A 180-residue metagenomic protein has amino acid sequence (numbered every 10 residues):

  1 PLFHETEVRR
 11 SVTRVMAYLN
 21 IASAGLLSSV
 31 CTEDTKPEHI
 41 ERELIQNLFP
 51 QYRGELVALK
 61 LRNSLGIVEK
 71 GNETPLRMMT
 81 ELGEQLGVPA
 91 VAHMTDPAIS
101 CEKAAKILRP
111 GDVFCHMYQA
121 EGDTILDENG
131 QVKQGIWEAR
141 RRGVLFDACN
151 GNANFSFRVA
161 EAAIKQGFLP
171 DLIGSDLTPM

Functional and structural regions predicted by a protein language model:
P1-S64: Divalent-metal coordination cores built from histidine and acidic residues
L2-F3, L27-E33, G71-E73, C101-A105 (+2 more regions): Short acidic, glycine/serine/threonine-rich loops at helix termini
F3-E5, Q46, M79-T80, A105 (+2 more regions): Short amphipathic alpha-helical segments and helix-helix/interface helices
R9-T13, Q85-L86, G167: Short helix-capping segments at alpha-helix termini
R14-M16, L56-K60, P89-V91, D112-V113 (+3 more regions): Structural preference for beta-strand elements that scaffold enzyme active sites
K60-Q131, N150-N154: Divalent metal-binding pocket/active-site signature
P110, Q119-M180: Active-site-adjacent C-terminal substructures of enzyme catalytic domains
